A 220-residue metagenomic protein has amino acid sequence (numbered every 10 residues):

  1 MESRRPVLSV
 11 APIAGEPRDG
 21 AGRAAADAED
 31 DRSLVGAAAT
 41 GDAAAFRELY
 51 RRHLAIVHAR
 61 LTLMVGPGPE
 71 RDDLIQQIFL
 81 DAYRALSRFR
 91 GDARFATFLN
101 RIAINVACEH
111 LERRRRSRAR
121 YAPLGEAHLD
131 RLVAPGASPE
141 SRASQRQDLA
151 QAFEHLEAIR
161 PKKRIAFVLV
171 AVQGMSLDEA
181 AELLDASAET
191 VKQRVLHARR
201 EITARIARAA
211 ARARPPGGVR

Functional and structural regions predicted by a protein language model:
M1-G36, T40, A44, E48-R52 (+4 more regions): Intrinsic, short, N-terminal disordered tails of RNA polymerase sigma-factor systems
D30-L34, R47-Y50, H58, G68-A85 (+1 more regions): Conserved RNAP core-binding helix
A39-T40, L63-P67, Q77-R94, R113-R115: Sigma70-family region 2
V57, L61, L86, L99 (+1 more regions): Hydrophobic-face residues of short alpha-helical interaction/recognition segments
P69, A93-T97, A143-R146, A150: Conserved catalytic/ATP-binding subdomain
D73-L80, A93-N105: Structural recognition of an alpha-helix C-terminal capping motif at a helix-to-coil junction
